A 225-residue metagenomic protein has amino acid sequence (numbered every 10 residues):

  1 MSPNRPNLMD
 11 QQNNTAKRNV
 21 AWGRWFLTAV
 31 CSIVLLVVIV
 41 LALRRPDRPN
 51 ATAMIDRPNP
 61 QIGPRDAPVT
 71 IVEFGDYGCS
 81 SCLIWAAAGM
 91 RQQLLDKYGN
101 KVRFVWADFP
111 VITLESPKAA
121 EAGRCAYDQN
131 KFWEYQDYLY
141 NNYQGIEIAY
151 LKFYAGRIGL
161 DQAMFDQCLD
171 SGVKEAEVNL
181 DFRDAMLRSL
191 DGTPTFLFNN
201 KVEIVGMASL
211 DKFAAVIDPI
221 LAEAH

Functional and structural regions predicted by a protein language model:
S2-V38, F74-D76, A86-M90, G156-H225: C-terminal cap of thioredoxin/glutaredoxin-like
V40-P49: Hydrophobic single-pass membrane-insertion segments
P49-N50, S81, V173-K174: Short, flexible loop segments at the rims of nucleotide/cofactor-binding pockets, characterized by
A51-R57, E175-N179: Short gly/ser/thr-rich secondary-structure transition/capping motifs
A53-V69, L95: A short beta-strand-turn-helix
N59, P110, G123, L139 (+2 more regions): Conserved short-loop catalytic and cofactor-binding motifs
A67, V72-G156, M186-D191, E223: Structural alpha/beta surface segment adjacent to cysteine/selenocysteine redox centers across thiol/disulfide enzymes
